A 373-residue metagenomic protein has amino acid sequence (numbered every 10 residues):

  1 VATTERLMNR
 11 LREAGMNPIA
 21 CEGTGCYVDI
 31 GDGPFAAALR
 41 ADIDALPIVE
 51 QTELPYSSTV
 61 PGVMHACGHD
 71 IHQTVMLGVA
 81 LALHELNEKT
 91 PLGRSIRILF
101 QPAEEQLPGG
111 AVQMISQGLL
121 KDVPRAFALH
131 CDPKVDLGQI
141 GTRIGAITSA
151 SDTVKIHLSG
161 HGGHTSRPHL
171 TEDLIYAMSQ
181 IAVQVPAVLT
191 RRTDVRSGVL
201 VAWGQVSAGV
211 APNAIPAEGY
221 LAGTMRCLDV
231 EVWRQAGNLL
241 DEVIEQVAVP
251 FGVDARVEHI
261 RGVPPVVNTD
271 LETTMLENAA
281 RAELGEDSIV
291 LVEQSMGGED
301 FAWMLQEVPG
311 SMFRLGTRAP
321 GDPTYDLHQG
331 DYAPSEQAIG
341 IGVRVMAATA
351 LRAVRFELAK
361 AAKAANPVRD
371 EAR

Functional and structural regions predicted by a protein language model:
V1-F35: A non-catalytic alpha/beta surface segment that caps or lines the substrate-entry region of metallo-dependent hydrolase
G25-Y27, L46-I48, L54-M64, D70-I71 (+2 more regions): Histidine/acidic-residue-rich, glycine-tolerant segments that coordinate divalent metal ions
A38-R40, V49, V154-I156, M312-R318: Non-cysteine beta-strand/loop elements that form the S-adenosyl-L-methionine
Q73-A80: DPxDG-like acidic metal-binding loop motif
Y176-R373: Metal-dependent amide/peptide-bond hydrolase catalytic core, centered on the "pita-bread" metallohydrolase fold
